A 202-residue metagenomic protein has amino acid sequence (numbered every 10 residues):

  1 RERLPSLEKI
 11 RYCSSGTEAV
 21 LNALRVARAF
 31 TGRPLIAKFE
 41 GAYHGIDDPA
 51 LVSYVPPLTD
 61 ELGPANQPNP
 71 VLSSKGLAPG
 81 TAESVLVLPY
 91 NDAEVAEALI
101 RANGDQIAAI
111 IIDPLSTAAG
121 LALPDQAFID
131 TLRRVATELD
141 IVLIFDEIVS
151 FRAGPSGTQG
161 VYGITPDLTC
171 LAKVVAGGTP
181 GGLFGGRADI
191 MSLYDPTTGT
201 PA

Functional and structural regions predicted by a protein language model:
R1-A202: Conserved N-terminal phosphate-binding loop of PLP-dependent enzymes in the Aspartate aminotransferase
